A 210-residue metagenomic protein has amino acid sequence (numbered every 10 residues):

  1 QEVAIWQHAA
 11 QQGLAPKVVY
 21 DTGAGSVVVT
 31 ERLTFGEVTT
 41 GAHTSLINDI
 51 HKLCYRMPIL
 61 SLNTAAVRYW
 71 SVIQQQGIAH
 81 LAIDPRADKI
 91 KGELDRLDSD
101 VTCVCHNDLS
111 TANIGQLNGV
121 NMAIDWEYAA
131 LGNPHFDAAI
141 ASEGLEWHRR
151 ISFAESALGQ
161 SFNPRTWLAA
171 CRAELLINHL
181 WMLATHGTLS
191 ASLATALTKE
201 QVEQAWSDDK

Functional and structural regions predicted by a protein language model:
Q1-A65, L81: ATP-binding pocket architecture of kinase catalytic cores
G23-G25, L117-V120: Short strand-connecting beta-turns/loops that link adjacent beta-strands
E37, I114, L131-N133: Conserved protein kinase catalytic core
R56-N107, T111-A112, L117-N118, T198-E200 (+1 more regions): An alpha-helical support segment within catalytic cores of ATP-dependent transferases
T102-C105, G132, W167-A170, E174: Structured catalytic cores of enzymes that bind and process phosphorylated ligands/cofactors
V104, M122-D125: Pre-DFG segment of protein kinase catalytic domains
H135-N163, R172-S190, E200-Q204: Active-site activation/catalytic loop segments of kinase-like enzymes and analogous catalytic loops in related
